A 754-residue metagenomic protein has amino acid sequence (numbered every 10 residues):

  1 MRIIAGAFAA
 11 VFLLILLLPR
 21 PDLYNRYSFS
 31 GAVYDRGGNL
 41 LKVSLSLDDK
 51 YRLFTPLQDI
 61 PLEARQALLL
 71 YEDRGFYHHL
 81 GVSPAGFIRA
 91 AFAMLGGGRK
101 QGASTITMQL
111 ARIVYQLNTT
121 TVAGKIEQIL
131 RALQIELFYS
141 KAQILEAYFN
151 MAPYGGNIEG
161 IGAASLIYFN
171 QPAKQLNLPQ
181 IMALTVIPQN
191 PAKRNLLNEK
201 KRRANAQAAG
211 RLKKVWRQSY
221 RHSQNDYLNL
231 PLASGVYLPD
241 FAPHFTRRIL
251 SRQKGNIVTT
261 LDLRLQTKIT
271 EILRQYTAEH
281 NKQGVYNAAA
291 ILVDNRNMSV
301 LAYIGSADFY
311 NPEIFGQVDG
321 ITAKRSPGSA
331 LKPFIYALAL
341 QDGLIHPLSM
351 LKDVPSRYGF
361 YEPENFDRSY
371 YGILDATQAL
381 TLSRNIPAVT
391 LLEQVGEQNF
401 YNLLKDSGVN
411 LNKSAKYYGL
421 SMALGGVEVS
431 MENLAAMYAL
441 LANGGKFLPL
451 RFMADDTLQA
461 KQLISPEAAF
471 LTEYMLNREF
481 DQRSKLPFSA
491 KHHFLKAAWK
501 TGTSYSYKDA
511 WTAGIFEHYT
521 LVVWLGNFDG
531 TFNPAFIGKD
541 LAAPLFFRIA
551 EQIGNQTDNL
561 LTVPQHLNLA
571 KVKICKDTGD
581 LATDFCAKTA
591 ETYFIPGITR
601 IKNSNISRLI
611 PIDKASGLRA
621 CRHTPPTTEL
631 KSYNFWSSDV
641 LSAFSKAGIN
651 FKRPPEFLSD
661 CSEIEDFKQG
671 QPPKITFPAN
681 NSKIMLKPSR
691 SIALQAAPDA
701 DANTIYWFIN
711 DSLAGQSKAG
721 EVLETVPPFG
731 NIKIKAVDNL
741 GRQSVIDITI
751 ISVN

Functional and structural regions predicted by a protein language model:
M1, F12, Y34, Y220 (+2 more regions): Soluble, non-transmembrane domains of envelope/secretory-pathway proteins that act on or interact with carbohydrate
M1-R36: N-terminal type II signal-anchor transmembrane helix that functions as the membrane-insertion/stop-transfer segment
F12-L13, R99, A103-T267, E271 (+5 more regions): Non-catalytic, structured segments within soluble enzyme domains
A32, N39-L53, A163, N190 (+8 more regions): Short pre-catalytic segments that frame enzyme active sites
G38, L68, L110, I144 (+14 more regions): Residue-level preference for non-acidic, small/hydrophobic
D59-F92, Q317-A337: Active/ligand-binding-proximal structured segments within catalytic/core domains that scaffold catalytic residues
A93-T120, V236-D240, H244-R248, R296 (+2 more regions): Conserved catalytic neighborhood of penicillin-recognizing serine enzymes
T259-K282, L292-D294, Y303, N311-G320 (+3 more regions): A penicillin-recognizing enzyme superfamily signal
